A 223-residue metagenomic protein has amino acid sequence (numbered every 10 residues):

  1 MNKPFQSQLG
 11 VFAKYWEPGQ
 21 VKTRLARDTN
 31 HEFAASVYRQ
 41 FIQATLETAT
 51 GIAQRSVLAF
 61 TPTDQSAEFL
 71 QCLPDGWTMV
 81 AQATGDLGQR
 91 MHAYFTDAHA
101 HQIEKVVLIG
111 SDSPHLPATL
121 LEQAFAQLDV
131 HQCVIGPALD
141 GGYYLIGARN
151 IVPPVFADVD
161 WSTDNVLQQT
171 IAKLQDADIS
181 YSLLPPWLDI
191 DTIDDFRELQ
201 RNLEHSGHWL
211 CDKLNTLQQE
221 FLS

Functional and structural regions predicted by a protein language model:
M1-R24: N-terminal nucleotide-binding beta1-loop-alpha1 segment
N2, A172-S223: Conserved alpha/beta core of the MobA/IspD/sugar-nucleotide pyrophosphorylase nucleotidyltransferase superfamily
S36-Q54: A short, N-terminal amphipathic alpha-helix
Q54-T63: Short beta-strand/loop segment that forms part of the nucleotide-sugar
C72-K105, T163-V166: Short phosphate-binding loop-to-helix
V107-I109: Short aromatic-hydrophobic micro-motifs that form the base-stacking/packing surface for donor nucleotide recognition
L116-G141: Conserved donor-nucleotide/metal-binding helix-loop-beta segment in metal-dependent transferases, i.e., the alpha-helix
V152-K173: Short, glycine-/small-residue-rich phosphate/pyrophosphate-handling segment
